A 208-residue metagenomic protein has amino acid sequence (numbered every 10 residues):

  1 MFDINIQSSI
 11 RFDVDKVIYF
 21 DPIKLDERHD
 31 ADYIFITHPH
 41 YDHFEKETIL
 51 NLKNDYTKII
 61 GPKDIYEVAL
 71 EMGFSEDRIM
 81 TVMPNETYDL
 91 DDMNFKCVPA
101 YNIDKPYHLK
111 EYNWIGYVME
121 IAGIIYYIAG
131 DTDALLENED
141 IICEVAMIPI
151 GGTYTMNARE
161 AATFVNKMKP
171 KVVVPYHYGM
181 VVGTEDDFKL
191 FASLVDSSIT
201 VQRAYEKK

Functional and structural regions predicted by a protein language model:
M1-D3, G73-Y88, E139, A162 (+1 more regions): Binuclear metal-ion centers of metallo-dependent hydrolases, dominated by the metallo-beta-lactamase
M1-H29, I79-I142, M156, A204-K208: Core dinuclear metal-dependent hydrolase active-site scaffold
V17-I18, Y33, V145, V172: Short, Asp-centered acidic motifs that coordinate Mg2+ and/or phosphate in catalytic or ligand-binding sites
I23-V68, I142-M147: Active-site metal-binding motif and surrounding structural segment of the metallo-beta-lactamase
K24-L25, P39-Y41, D64-Y66, M83-T87 (+2 more regions): Short, acidic/turn-prone active-site loops that include or flank metal/cofactor- and phosphate-binding residues
A31-H38, F74-V82, N94, E144 (+1 more regions): Active-site regions of enzymes building and remodeling cell-envelope glycoconjugates
F35-I36, K96-A100, I148, P175: Redox-cofactor binding/interface segments in oxidoreductases and associated redox assembly factors
V118-T184: Metallo-beta-lactamase
